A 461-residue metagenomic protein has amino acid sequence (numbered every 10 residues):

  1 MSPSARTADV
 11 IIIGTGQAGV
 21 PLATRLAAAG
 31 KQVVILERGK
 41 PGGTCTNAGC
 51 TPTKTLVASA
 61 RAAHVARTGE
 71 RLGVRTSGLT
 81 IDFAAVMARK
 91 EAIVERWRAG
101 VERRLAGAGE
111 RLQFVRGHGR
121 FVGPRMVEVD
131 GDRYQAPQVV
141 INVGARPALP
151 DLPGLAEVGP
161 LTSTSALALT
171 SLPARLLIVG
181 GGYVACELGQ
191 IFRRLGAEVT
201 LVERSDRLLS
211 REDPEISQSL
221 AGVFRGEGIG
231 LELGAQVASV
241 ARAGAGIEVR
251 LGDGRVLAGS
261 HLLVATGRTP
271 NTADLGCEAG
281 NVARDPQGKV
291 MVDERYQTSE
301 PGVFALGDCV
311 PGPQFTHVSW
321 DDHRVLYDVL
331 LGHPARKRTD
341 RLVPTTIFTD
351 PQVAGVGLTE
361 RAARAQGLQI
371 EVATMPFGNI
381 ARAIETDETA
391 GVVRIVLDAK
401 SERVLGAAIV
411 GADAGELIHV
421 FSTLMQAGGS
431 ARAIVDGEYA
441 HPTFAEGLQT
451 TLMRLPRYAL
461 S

Functional and structural regions predicted by a protein language model:
S2-A8, Q17, R25-K31, L36-L172 (+8 more regions): Glycine-rich flavin
I11-I13, G119, Y134-G144, I178-V179 (+4 more regions): Short hydrophobic core segments
I13-A18, R25-G39, T44, T51 (+4 more regions): Flexible, glycine-rich terminal cap/loop adjacent to redox cofactors in electron-transfer oxidoreductases
G19, G182-A185, S319: Catalytic nucleophile loop
C50, V143-V202, G230, E278-G280 (+2 more regions): Glycine-rich dinucleotide-binding loop and its adjacent helix/turn
Q113-R116, R120-E128, L195-E294, L358 (+1 more regions): A Rossmann-like FAD-binding core segment of flavoenzymes
A156-P173, V256-G332: FAD-site-proximal beta/loop scaffold in flavoenzymes
